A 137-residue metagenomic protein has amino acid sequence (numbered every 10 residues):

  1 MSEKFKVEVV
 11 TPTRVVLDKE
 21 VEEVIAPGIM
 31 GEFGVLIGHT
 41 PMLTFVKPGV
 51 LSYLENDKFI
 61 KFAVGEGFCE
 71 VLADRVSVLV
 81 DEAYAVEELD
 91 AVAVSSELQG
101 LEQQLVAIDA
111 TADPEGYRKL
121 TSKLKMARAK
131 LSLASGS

Functional and structural regions predicted by a protein language model:
M1-E3: N-terminal helix initiation/capping motif
K6-S95: Compact, glycine-rich, soluble single-domain proteins
E87-S137: Acidic/glycine-rich phosphate/pyrophosphate-binding loops and surrounding catalytic core that coordinate Mg2+
